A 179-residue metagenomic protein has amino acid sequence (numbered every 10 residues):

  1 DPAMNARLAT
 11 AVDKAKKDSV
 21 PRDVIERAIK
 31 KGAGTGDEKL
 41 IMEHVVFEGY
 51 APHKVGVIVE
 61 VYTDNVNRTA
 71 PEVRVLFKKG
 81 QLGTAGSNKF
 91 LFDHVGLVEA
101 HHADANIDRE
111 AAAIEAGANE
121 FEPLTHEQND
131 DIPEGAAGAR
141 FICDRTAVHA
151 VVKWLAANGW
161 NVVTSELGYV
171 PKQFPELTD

Functional and structural regions predicted by a protein language model:
P2, R22-V24, A85-N88, V163-S165: Flexible, glycine/charged-enriched surface loops at secondary-structure junctions
A3-T10, S19-V24, K54, R68-E72 (+4 more regions): Charged, alpha-helix-enriched surfaces in structured cytosolic catalytic cores of large nucleotide-utilizing machines
M4-V61: Translation machinery proteins
V12, K16, K30-A33, R74-K78 (+2 more regions): Signal for well-folded cores of large energy- and translation-related assemblies
I29, G49-A51, V59-T63, A100-H102 (+2 more regions): Flexible glycine-/small-residue-rich
A33-M42, Q81-S87, E120: Active-site phosphate-binding and catalytic loops of NTP-dependent enzymes
V45-G96: RNA pseudouridine synthases
E99-D179: Positively charged, low-complexity, intrinsically disordered RNA-binding extensions
